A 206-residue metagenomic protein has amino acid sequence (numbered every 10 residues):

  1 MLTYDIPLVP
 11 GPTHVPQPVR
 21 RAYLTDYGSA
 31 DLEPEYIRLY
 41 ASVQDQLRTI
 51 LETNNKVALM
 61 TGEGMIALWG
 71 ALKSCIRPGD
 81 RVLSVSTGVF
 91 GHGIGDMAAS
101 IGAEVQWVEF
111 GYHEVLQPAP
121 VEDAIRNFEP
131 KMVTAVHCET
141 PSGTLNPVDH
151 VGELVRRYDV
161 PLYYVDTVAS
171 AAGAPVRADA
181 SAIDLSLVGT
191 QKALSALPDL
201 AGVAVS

Functional and structural regions predicted by a protein language model:
M1-E33: N-terminal "arm"/small-domain region of PLP-dependent enzymes with the aminotransferase-like
L2, L8-V9, T13, A67-S206: Conserved PLP-enzyme active-site core in the AAT-like
L24-G70, G93-A99: Conserved N-terminal alpha-helix of the aminotransferase class I/II PLP-enzyme fold
